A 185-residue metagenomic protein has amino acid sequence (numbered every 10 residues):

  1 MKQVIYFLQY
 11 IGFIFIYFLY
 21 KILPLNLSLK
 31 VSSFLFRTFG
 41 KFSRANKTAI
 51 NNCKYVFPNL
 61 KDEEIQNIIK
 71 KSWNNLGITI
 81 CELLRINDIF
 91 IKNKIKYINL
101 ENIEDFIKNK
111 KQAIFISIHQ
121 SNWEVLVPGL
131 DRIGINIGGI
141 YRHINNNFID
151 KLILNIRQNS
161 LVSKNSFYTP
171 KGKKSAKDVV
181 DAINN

Functional and structural regions predicted by a protein language model:
M1-S117, N122, D150-I156: Membrane-anchoring hydrophobic helices of lipid-metabolizing enzymes
N87-N185: Soluble catalytic domains of membrane acyltransferases
